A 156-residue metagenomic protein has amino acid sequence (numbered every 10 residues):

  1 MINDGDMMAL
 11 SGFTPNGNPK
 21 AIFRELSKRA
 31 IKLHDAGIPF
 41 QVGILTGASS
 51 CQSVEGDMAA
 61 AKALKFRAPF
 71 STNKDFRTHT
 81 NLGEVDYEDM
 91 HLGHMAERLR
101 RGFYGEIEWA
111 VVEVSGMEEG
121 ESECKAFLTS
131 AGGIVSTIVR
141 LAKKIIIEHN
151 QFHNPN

Functional and structural regions predicted by a protein language model:
M1-N156: Conserved alpha/beta enzyme-core scaffold
